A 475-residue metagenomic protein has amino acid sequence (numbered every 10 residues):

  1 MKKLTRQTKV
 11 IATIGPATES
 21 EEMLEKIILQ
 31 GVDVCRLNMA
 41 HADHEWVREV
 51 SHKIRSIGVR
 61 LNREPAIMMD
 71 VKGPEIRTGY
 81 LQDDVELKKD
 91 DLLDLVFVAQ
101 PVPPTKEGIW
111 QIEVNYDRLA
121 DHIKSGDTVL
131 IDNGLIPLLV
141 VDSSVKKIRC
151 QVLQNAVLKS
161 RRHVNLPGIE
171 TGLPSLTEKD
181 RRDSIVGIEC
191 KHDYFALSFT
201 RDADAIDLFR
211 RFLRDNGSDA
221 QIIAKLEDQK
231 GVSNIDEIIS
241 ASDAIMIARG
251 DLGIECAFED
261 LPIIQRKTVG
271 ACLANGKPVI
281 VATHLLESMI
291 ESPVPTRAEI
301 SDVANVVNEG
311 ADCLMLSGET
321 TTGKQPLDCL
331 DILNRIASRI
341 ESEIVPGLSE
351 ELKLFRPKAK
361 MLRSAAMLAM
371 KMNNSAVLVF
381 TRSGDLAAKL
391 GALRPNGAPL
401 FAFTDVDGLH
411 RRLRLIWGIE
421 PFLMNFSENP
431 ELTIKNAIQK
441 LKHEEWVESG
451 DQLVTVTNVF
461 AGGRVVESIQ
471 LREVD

Functional and structural regions predicted by a protein language model:
M1-D475: Non-catalytic helical/linker scaffolds that mediate oligomerization, partner binding, and domain coupling around large
